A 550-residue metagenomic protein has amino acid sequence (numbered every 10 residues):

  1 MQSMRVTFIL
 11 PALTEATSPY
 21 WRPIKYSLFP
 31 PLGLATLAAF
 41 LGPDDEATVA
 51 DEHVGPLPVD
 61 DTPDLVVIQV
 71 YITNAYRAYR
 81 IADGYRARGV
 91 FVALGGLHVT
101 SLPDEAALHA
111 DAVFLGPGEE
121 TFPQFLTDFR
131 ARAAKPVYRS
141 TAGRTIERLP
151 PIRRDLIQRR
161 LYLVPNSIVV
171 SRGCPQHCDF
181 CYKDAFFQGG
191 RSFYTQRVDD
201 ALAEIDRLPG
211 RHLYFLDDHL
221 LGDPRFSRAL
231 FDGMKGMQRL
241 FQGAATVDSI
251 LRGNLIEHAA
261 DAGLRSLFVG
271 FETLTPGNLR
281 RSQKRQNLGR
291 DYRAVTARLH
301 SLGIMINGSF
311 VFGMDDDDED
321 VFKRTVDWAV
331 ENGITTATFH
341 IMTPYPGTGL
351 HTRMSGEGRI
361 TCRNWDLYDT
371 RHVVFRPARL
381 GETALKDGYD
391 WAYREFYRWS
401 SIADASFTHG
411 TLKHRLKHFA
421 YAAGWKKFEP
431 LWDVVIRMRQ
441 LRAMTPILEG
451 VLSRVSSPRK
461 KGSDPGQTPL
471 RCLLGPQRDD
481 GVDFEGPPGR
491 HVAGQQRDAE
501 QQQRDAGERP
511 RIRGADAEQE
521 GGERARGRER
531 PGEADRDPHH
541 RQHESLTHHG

Functional and structural regions predicted by a protein language model:
Q2-F8, E15, E46-V49, F129 (+2 more regions): Radical SAM enzyme core and accessory elements
Q2-L208: Acidic, low-complexity intrinsically disordered segments
P11-T17, P103-E105, R225, G277-S282 (+3 more regions): Flexible glycine/acidic-rich beta-alpha junction loops that bind and position SAM and/or redox cofactors in anaerobic
P58, P63-I72, F226-M234, Q238 (+2 more regions): Short, electropositive alpha-helical surface patch
A93, F114, V137-Y138, Q242-A244 (+2 more regions): Structural detector of well-ordered beta-strand residues that form the stable sheet scaffold of enzyme domains
E105-P123, H258-L267, R324-F339: Structural recognition of alpha->loop->beta junctions
P150-N307, M314, D320, D327: Radical SAM [4Fe-4S] cluster-binding motif and immediate context
Q477-E485, G489-G550: Intrinsically disordered, low-complexity, charge-rich segments with an acidic bias
